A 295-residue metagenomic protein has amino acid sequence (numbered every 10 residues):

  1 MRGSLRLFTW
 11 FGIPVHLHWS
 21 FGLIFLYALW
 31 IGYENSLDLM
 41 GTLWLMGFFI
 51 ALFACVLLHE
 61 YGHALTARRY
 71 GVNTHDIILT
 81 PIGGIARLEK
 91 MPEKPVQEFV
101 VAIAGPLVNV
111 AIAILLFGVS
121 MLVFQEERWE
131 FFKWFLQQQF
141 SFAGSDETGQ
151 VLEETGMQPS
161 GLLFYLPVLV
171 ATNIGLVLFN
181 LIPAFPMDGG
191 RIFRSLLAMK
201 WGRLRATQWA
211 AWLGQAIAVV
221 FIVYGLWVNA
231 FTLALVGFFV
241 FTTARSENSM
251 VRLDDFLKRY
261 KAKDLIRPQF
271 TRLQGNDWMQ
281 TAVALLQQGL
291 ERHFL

Functional and structural regions predicted by a protein language model:
M1-L295: Hydrophobic transmembrane alpha-helices and their immediate loop junctions in multi-pass integral membrane proteins
